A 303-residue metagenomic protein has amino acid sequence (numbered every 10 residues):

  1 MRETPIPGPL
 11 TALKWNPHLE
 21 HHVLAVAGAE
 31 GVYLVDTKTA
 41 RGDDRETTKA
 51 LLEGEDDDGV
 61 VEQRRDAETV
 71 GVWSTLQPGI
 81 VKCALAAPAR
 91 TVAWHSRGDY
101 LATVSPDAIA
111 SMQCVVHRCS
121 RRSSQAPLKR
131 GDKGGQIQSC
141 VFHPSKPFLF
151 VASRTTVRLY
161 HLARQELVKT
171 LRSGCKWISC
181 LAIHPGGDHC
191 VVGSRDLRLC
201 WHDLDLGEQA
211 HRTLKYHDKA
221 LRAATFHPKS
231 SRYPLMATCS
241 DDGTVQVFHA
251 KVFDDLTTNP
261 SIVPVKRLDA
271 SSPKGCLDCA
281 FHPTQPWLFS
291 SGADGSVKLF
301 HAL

Functional and structural regions predicted by a protein language model:
M1, V32-K38, M112-C119, V157-H161 (+4 more regions): WD40-repeat beta-propellers
M1-R2, D43-R45, G79-I80, Q125-L128 (+4 more regions): A structural motif specific to WD40 beta-propellers
T4-L10, C83-P88, R130-I137, R172-I178 (+2 more regions): WD40/WD-repeat beta-propeller blade N-cap
K14-H21, A93-Y100, C140-K146, C175 (+3 more regions): Loop/turn segments within WD40 beta-propeller blades
A27-A29, V104-I109, A152-R154, V192-D196 (+2 more regions): Conserved strand-to-loop turn within each blade of WD40 beta-propeller repeats
R45-Q77: A surface-exposed beta-alpha-beta supersecondary segment
L277-L303: Blade-level signature of beta-propeller repeat domains, shared across WD40, Kelch, NHL, RCC1 and BNR/Asp-box propellers
